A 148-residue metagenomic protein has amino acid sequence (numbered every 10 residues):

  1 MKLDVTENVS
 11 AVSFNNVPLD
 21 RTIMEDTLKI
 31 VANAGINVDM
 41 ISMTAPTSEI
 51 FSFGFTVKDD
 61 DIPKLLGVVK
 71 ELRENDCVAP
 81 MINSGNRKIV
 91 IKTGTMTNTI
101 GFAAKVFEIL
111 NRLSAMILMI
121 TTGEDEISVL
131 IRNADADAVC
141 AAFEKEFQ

Functional and structural regions predicted by a protein language model:
M1-Q148: A conserved regulatory-domain signal marking ACT and ACT-like small-molecule sensing domains and adjacent regulatory
